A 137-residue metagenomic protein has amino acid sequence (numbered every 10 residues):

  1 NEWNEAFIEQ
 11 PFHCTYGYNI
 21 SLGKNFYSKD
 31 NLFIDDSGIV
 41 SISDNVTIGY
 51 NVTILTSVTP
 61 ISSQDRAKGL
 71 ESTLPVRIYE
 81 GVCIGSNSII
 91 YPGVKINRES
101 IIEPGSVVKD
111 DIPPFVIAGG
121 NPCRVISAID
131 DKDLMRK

Functional and structural regions predicted by a protein language model:
N1-W3: Non-catalytic accessory segments flanking enzyme active sites
F12-L22, Y27-I96, N121-P122, S127-R136: Flexible, glycine/small-residue-enriched loop-and-beta-strand segment within the central core of proteins
C83, I101-E103, V107, F115: A generic "structured core" feature
V94, G105-S106, V116, N121: Short beta-to-alpha loop/turn elements within the nucleotide-binding domains of ABC transporters
